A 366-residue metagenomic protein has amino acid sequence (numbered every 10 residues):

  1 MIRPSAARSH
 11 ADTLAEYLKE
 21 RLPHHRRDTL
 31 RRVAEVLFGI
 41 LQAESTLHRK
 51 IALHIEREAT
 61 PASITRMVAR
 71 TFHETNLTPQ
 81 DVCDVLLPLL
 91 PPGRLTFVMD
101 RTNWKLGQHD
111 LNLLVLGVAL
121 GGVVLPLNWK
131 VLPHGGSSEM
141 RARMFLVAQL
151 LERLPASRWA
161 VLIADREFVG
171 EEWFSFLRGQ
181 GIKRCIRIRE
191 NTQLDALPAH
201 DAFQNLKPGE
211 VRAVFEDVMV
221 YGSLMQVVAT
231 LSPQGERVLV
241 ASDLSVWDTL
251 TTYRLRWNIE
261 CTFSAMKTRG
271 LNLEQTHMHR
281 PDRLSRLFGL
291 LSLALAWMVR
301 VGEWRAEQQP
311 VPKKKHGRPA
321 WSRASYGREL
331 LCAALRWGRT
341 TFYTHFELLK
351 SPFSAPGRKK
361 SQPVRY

Functional and structural regions predicted by a protein language model:
M1-T46, L53, R57, T75 (+4 more regions): Single, function-defining residue in the core of a domain
P61-E74: Major-groove recognition helix of helix-turn-helix-like DNA-binding domains
L90: Acidic-basic catalytic patches of nuclease active cores, encompassing PD-(D/E)XK and other metal-cofactor nuclease
D100-L113: An active-site-proximal beta-strand-loop segment
